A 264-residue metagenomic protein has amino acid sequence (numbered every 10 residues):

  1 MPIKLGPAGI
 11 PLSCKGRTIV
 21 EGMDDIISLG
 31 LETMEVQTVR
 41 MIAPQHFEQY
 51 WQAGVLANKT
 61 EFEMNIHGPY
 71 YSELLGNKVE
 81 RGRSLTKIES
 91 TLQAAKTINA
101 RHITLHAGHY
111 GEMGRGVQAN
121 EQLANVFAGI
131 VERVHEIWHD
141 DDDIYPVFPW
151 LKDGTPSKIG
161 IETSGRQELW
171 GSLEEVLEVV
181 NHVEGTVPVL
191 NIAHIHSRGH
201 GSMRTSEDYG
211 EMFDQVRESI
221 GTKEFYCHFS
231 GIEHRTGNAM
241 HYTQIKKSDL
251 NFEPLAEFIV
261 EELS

Functional and structural regions predicted by a protein language model:
M1-S90, V187: N-terminal pre-domain/capping segments
P2-G6, T33-E35, E61-N65, A100-T104 (+6 more regions): Structural preference for beta-strand elements that scaffold enzyme active sites
A8-L12, Q37-M41, P69-Y71, G108-Y110 (+3 more regions): Active-site beta-loop-alpha junctions enriched in small/polar residues
C14, T18, P44-Q52, G76-K87 (+4 more regions): Alpha-helix N-cap and loop-to-helix initiation/capping positions
M23-D24, Q45-T60, E89-K96, S172-E184 (+1 more regions): Short amphipathic alpha-helices and their capping/turn segments at secondary-structure boundaries
Y50-P69, A124-I144, V180-V183, V216 (+1 more regions): Alpha-helix-loop-beta-strand connector modules within alpha/beta enzyme cores
K59, L74-V189: Active-site acidic/histidine proton-transfer and metal-coordination neighborhood in alpha/beta enzyme cores
N125, L177, H182-S264: Histidine-acidic metal/acid-base catalytic patches
